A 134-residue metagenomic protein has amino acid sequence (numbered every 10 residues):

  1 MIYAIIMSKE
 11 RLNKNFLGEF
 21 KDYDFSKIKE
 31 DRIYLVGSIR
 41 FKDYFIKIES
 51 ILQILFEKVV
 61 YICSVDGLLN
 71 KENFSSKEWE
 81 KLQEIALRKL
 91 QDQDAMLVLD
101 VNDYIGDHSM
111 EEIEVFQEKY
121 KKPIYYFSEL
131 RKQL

Functional and structural regions predicted by a protein language model:
I2-L134: Conserved catalytic or regulatory cores that recognize and/or transform ribose-phosphate-containing ligands
